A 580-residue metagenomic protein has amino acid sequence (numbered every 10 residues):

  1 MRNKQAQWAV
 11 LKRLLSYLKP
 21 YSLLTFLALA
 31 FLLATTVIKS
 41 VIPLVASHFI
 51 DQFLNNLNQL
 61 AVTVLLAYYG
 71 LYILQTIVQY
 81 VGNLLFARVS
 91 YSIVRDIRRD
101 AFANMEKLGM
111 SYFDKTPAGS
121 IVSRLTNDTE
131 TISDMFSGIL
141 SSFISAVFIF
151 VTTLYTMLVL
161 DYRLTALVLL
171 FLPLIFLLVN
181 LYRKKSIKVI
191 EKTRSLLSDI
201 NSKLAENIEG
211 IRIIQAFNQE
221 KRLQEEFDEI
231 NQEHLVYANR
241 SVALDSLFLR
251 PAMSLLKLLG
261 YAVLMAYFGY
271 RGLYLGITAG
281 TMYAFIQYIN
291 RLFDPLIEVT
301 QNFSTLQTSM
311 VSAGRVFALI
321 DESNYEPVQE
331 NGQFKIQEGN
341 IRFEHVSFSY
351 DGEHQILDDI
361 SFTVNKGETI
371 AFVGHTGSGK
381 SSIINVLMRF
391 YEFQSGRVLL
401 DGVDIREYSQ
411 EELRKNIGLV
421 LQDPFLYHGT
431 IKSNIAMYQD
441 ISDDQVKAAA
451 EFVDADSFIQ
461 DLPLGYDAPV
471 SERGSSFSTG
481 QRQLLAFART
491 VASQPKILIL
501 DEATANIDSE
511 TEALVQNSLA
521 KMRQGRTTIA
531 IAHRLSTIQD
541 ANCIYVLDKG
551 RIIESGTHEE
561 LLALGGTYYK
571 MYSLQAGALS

Functional and structural regions predicted by a protein language model:
M1-K39, A46, L54-A67, G82-F86 (+8 more regions): Membrane-integrated ABC transporters
V10, L18, F86, V94 (+3 more regions): Juxtamembrane loop-to-helix connectors within ABC transporter transmembrane domains
K12, L23-L44, H48, V64 (+6 more regions): Alpha-helical segments in transporter systems
P20, L24-V37, V45-H48, Y68-L71 (+3 more regions): Transmembrane helices of ABC transporter permease
P20, M110-S111, N127-F136, L140 (+5 more regions): An intracellular "coupling" helix at the cytosolic face of ABC transporter transmembrane type-1 domains
L57, V64, T156-L170, L244-G314 (+1 more regions): Helix-loop-helix
L71-S90, S137, S141-F148, L169-T193 (+5 more regions): Alpha-helical transmembrane segments of multi-pass membrane proteins
A262, V328-Q329, F334-S580: ABC-type nucleotide-binding domain
